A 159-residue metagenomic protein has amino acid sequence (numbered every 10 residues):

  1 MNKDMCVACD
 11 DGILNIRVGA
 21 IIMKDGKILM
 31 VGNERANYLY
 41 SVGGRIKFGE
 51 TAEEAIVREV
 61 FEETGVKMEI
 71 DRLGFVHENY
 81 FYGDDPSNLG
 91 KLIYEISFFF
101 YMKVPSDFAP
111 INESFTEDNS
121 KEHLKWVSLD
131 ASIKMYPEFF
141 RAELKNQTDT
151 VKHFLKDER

Functional and structural regions predicted by a protein language model:
M1-G19, D25, L89-G90: Acidic, metal-coordinating catalytic segment for phosphate/diphosphate chemistry, firing primarily on the Nudix
G12-L14, N88-I96, T116-K121: A generic structural micro-feature
A20, L73, F98-M102: A structural signal for short, well-ordered beta-strand segments
I22-M23, M30, M102, W126: Conserved hydrophobic "DFG−1" position in protein kinase catalytic cores
K24-E63: Conserved Nudix-box catalytic region and its N-terminal flanking loop in Nudix hydrolases and closely related
K67-V76: A short coil-to-beta-strand element that immediately follows conserved catalytic motifs
F81-I111: Active-site-adjacent beta-strand/loop module that shapes the phosphate/pyrophosphate-binding cleft
Y101, E113-N146: NUDIX/MutT-family hydrolases
